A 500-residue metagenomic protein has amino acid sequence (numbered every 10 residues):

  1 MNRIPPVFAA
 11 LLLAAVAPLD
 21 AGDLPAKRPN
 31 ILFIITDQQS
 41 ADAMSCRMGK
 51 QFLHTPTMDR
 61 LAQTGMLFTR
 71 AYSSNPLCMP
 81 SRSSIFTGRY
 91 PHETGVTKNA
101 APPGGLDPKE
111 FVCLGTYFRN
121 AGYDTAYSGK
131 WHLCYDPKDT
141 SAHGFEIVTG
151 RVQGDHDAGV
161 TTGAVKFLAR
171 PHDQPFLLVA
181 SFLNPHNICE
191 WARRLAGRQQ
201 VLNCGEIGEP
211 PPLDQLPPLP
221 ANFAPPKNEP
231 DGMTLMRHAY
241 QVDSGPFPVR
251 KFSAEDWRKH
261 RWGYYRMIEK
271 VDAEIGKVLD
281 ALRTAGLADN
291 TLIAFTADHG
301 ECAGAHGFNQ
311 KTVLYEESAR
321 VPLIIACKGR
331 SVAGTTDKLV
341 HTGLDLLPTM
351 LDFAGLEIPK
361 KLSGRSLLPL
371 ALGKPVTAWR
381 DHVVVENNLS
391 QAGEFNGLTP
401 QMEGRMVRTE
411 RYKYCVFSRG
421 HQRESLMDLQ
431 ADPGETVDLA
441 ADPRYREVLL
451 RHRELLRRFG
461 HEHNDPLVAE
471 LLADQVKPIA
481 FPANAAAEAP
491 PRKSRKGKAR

Functional and structural regions predicted by a protein language model:
M1-F8: Bacterial N-terminal signal peptides that target proteins for export
L12-S418, Q422-E424, P433-E454, K477 (+1 more regions): Formylglycine-dependent sulfatase
R70, Q174, L456-E470: Bilobed periplasmic-binding protein-like "clamshell/Venus-flytrap" ligand-binding domains
Q430: Residues forming the ATP-binding cleft of Hanks-type serine/threonine protein kinase domains
D465-P482: Short, charged, surface-exposed hinge/linker loops at domain edges that act as mobile lids or interdomain connectors
